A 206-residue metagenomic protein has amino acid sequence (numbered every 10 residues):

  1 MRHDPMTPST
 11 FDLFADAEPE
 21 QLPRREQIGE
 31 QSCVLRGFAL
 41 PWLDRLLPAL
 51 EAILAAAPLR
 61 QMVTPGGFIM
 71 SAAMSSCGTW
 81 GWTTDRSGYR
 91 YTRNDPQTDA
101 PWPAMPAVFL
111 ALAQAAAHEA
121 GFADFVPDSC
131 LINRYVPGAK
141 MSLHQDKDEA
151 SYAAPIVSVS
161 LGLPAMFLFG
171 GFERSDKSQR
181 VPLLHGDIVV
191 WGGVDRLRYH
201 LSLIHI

Functional and structural regions predicted by a protein language model:
R2-M74: N-terminal auxiliary "cap/dimerization" subdomain that precedes the catalytic jelly-roll/cupin core of mononuclear
A73-C130: Signature of the catalytic double-stranded beta-helix
R134, S151-M166: Short, conserved beta-strand element in jelly-roll/cupin
P164-L183: A short beta-strand-loop-beta hairpin characteristic of the jelly-roll/cupin
P182-R198: Conserved metal-binding segment of the jelly-roll/cupin
I204-I206: Conserved small/polar residues in nucleotide/adenosyl-binding loops
